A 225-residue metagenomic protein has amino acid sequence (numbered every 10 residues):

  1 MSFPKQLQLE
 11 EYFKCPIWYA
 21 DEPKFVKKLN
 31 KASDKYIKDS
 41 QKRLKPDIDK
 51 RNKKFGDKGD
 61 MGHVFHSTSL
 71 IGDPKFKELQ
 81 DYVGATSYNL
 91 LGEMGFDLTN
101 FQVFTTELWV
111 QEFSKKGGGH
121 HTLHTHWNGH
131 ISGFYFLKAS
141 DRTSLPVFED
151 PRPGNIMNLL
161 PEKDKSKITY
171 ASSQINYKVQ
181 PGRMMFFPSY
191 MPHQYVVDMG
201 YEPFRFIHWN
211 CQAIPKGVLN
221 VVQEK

Functional and structural regions predicted by a protein language model:
M1-D97: Non-heme Fe(II)/2-oxoglutarate
K31, D198, V218-V221: Short conserved micro-motifs at the rims of enzyme active sites and ligand-binding pockets
P74-T106, S114-H130, Y135-D141, L145: Active-site region of the double-stranded beta-helix
Q111-M184, G217-V222: Catalytic core of non-heme Fe(II) oxygenases with the double-stranded beta-helix
H121-H124, H193-G200: Short beta-strand His + acidic residue motifs that chelate non-heme Fe in jelly-roll/DSBH and cupin folds
S132-Y135, F186, Y201-G217: A short hydrophobic beta-strand segment most commonly corresponding to one strand of the jelly-roll/cupin
Y177-V179, V196, P203: Localized chelating/binding microdomains that coordinate divalent metal ions or stabilize phosphate-bearing
